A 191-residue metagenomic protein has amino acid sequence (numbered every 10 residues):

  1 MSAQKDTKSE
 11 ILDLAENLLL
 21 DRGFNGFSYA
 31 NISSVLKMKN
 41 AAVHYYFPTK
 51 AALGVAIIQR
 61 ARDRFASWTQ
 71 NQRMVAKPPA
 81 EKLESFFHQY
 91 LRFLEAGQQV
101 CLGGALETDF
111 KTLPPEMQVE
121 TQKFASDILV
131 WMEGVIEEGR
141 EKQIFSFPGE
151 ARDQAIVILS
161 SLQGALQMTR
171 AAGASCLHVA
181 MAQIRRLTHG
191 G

Functional and structural regions predicted by a protein language model:
M1-D6: N-terminal intrinsically disordered/low-complexity leader segments
E10, L14, L18-A52, A56: Helix-turn-helix
L14-D21, W68-Q72, S161-M168: Solvent-exposed, amphipathic alpha-helical segments
K50, I57, A61-F65, P79 (+5 more regions): Hydrophobic/aromatic residues within well-ordered alpha-helical segments
A56, R60, Q70-Q99, A151-I158: Hydrophobic alpha-helical connector segments
K82, E95-E116: Amphipathic alpha-helical segments used for helix-helix packing
E116-D127, R140-R186: Hydrophobic/aromatic-rich alpha-helical bundle segments in the mid-to-C-terminal region
